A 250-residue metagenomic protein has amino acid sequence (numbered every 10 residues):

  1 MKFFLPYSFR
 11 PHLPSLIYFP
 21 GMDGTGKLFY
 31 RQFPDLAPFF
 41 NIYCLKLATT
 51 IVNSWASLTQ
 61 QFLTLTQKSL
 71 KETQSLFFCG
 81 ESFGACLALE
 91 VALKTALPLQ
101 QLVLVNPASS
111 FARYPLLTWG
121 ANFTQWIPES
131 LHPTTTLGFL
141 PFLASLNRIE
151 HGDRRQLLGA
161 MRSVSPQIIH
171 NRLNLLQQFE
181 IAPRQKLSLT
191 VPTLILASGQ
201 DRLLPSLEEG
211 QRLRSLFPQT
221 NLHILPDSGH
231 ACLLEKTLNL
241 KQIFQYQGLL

Functional and structural regions predicted by a protein language model:
K2-V52: Conserved HGGG/HGGXW glycine-rich cap/lid loop of the alpha/beta-hydrolase fold
N53, L222-K241: Catalytic histidine-centered segment of alpha/beta-hydrolase-like enzymes
S57-L76: Conserved acidic catalytic loop of the alpha/beta-hydrolase fold
G80-G84, A88: Gly/Ala-rich beta-loop-alpha elbow adjacent to hydrolase catalytic centers
L93, L99-S130: Flexible "cap/lid" loop of the alpha/beta hydrolase fold
P133-L187: Conserved alpha/beta-hydrolase catalytic His-Asp/Glu region
S188-L189, I195-D201: Short beta-strand/loop motif that positions the catalytic acidic residue of the alpha/beta-hydrolase fold
R202-E209: Conserved alpha/beta-hydrolase "acid-adjacent" motif
